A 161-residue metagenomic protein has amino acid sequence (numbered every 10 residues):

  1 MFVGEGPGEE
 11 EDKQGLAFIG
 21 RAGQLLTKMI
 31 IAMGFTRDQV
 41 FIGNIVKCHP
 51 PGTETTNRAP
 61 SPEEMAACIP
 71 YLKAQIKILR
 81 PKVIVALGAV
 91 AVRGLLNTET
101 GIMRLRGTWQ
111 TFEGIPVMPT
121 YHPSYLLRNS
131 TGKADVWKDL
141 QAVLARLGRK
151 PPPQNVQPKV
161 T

Functional and structural regions predicted by a protein language model:
M1-T161: A polyanion-binding, active-site-adjacent surface
